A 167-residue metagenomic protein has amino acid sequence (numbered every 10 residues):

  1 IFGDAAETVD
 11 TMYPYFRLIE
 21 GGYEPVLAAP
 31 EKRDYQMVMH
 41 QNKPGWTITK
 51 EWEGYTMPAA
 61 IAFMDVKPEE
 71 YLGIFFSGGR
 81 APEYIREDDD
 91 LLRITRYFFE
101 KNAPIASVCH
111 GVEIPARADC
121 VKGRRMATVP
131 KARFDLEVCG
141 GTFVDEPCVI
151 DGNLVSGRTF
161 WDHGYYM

Functional and structural regions predicted by a protein language model:
I1-K101, E113-R125, R133-Y166: Extended, subdomain-level signal for the structured scaffold at the beginning of enzyme domains
V108-G111: Short, thiol/selenol-centered motifs that function as redox-active sites or metal-ligating centers
